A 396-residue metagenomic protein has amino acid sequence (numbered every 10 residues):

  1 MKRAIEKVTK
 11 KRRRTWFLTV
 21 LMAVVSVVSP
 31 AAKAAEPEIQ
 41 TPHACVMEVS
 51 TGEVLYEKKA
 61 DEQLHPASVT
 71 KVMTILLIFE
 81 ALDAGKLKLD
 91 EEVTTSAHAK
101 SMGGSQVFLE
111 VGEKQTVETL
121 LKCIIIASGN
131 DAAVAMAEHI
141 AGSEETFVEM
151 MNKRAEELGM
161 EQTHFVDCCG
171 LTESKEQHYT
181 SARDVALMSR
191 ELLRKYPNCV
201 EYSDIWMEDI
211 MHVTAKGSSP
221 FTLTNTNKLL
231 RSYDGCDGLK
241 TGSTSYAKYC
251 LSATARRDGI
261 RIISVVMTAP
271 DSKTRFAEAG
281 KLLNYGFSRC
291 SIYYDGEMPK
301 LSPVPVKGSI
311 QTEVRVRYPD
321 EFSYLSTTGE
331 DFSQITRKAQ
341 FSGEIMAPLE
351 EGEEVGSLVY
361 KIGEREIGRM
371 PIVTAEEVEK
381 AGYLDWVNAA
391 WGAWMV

Functional and structural regions predicted by a protein language model:
M1-K11: N-terminal secretory signal peptides that target proteins for export/translocation
K2, V27-P197: Active-site-adjacent loops and short helices of periplasmic peptidoglycan-processing enzymes
R12-K33: Sec-dependent N-terminal signal peptides of Gram-positive bacterial secreted proteins and lipoproteins
R13-T15, V72, R257: Hydrophobic alpha-helical segments, especially transmembrane helices and their immediate juxtamembrane helical caps
T15-T19, T41, V93, S101 (+7 more regions): Hydrophobic alpha-helical segments and their boundary regions
M160-H164, E176-V396: Domain-terminus/edge residues, biased toward the C-terminal soluble/receptor-binding domains of extracytoplasmic
